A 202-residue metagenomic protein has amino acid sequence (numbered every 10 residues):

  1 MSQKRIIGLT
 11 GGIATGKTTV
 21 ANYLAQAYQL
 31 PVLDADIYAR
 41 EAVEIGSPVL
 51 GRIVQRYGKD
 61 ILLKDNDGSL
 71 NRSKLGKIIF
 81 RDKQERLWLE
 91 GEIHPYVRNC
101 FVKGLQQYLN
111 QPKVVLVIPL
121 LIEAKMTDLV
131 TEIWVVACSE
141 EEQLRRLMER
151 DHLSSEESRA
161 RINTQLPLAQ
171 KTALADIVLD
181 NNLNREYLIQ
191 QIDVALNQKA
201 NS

Functional and structural regions predicted by a protein language model:
L9: Hydrophobic anchor at the beta1->P-loop junction of P-loop NTPases
T15: ATP-binding Walker
T18: Walker A/P-loop
L30-V43: Short beta-strand-centered segment that lines the nucleotide-binding/catalytic pocket of NTP-utilizing
R40-N110: ATP-dependent small-molecule kinase phosphotransfer cores that center on conserved nucleotide phosphate-binding segments
N99-Y108, K113-E149: ATP-dependent NMP and nucleoside kinases share a basic, alpha-helical "lid"
D128-L129, E149, L153-Q198, S202: Small-molecule kinase domains that catalyze NTP-dependent phosphoryl transfer to phosphate-bearing small molecules
